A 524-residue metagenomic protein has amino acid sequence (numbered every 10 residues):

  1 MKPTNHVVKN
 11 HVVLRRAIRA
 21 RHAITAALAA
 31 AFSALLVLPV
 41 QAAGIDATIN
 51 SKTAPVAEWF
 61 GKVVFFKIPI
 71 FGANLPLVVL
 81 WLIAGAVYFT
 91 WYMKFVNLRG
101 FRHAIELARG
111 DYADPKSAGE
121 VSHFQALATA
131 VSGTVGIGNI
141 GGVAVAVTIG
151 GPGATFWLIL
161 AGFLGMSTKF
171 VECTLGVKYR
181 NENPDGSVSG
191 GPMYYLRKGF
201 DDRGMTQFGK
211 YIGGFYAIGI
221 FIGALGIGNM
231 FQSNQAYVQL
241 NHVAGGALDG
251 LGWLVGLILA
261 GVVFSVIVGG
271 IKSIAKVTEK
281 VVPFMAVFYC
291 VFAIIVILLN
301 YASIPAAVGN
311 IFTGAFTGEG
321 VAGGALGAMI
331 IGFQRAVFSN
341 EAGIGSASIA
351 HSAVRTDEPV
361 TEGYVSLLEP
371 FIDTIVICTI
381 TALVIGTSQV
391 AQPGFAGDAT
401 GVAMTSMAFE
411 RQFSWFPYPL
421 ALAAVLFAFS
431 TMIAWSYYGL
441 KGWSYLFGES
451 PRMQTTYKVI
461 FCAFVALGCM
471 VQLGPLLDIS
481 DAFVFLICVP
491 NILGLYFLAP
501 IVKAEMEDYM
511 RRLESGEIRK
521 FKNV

Functional and structural regions predicted by a protein language model:
K2-P3, V12-V13, R19-I137, V147-A154 (+2 more regions): N-terminal alpha-helical transmembrane segments of multi-pass membrane transport and channel/translocase proteins
P39-A42, Y92-N97, N139-V143, G226-Y237 (+5 more regions): Transmembrane helix-loop junctions in multi-pass membrane proteins
A43, E172-D185, F292-N310, G323 (+3 more regions): Extracellular/periplasmic helix-exit of transmembrane alpha-helices
F71-R99, T148-S187, D373-I380, F416 (+1 more regions): Extracellular loop-to-transmembrane helix junctions
W81-A84, F89-I105, I212, Y216 (+8 more regions): Membrane-interface loop-to-helix entry segments
F89-T90, V131-S132, A161-G186, R197-N234 (+3 more regions): Helix-loop-helix module between adjacent transmembrane segments
F95-H123, V145-V147, G151-T155, S167-F208 (+3 more regions): Flexible loop linkers connecting adjacent transmembrane helices in multi-pass alpha-helical membrane transporters
K116-I149, L175-K178, P184-F200, Y211 (+3 more regions): Alpha-helical membrane segments and immediately flanking helix-loop junctions that form or couple to the substrate/ion
